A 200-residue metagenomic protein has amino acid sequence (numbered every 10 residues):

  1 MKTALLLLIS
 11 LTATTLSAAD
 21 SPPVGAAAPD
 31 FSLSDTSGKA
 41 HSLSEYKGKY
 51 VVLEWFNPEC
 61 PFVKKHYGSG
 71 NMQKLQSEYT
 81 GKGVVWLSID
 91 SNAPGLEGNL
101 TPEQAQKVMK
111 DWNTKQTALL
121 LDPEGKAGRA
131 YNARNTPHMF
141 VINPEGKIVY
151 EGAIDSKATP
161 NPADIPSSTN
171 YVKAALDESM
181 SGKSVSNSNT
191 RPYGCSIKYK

Functional and structural regions predicted by a protein language model:
A4-T15: Bacterial N-terminal signal peptides
L16-D20: Boundary at the C-terminal end of the N-terminal hydrophobic targeting segment
F31-V51: A short beta-strand-turn-helix
S44-K64, L176: Short active-site neighborhood of thiol/selenol oxidoreductases, capturing the structured segment around
G48-V51, G81-W86, T114-T117, P144-K147: Loop/turn elements at helix/coil->beta-strand transitions in domains of secreted/extracellular proteins
K64-W112, P123-A130: Structural microenvironment flanking redox-active thiols in thiol-disulfide oxidoreductases
Q106-V149: Short, internal strand/loop/helix patches that form the active-site neighborhood or redox-interaction surface
V141-K200: Thiol-/selenol-based redox modules, centered on thioredoxin-like and closely related oxidoreductase domains
